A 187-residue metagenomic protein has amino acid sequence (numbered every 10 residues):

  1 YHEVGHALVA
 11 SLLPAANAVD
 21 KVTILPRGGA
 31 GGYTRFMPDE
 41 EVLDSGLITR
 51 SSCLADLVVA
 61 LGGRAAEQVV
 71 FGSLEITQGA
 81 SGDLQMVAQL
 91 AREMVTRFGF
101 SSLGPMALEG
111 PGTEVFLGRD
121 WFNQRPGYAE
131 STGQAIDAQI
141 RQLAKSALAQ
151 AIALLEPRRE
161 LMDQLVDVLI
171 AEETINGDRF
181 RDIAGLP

Functional and structural regions predicted by a protein language model:
Y1, A7-P187: Soluble catalytic regions of large protease machineries
